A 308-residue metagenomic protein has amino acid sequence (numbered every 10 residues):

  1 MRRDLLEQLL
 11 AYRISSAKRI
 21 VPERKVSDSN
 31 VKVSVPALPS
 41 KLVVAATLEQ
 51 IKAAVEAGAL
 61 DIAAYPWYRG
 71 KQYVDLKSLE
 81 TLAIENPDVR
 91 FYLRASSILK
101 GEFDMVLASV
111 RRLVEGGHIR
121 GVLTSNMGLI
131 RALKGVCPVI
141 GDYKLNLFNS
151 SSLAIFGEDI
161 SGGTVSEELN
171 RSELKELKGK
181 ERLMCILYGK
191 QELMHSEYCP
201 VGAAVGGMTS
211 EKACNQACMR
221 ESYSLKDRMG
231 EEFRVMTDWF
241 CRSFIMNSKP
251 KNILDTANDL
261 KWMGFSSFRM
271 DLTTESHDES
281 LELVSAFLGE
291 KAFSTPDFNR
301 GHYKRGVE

Functional and structural regions predicted by a protein language model:
M1-E308: Active-site pocket-lining/capping segments in soluble small-molecule metabolic enzymes
